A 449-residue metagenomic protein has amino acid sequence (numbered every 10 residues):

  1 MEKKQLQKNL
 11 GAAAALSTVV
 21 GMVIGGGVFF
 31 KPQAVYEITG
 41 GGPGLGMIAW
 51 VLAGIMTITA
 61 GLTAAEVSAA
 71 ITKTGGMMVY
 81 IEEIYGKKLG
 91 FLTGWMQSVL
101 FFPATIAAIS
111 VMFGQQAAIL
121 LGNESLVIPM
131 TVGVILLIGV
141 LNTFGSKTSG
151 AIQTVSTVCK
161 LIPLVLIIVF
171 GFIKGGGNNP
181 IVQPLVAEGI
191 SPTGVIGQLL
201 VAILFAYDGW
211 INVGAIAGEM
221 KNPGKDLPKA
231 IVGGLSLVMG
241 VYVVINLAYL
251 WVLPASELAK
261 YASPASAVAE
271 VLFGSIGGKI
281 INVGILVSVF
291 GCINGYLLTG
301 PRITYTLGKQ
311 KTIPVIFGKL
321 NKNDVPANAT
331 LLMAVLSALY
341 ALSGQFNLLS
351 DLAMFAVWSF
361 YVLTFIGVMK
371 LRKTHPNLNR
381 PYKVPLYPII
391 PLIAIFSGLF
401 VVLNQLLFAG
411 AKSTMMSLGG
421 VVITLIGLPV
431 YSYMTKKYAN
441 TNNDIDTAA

Functional and structural regions predicted by a protein language model:
M1-G44, T57-I58, L62, I71-T74 (+5 more regions): Membrane-interface "cap" regions at the ends of multi-pass membrane proteins
E2-Q7, M47, G122-L126, V155-V283: Helix-loop-helix junctions that connect adjacent transmembrane segments in multi-pass membrane transporters
N9-V19, L45, I55, G86-L100 (+5 more regions): Select transmembrane alpha-helical segments in multipass membrane proteins
A34, I38, I58-I135, V140-T143 (+3 more regions): Hydrophobic transmembrane alpha-helices that form the core helical bundles of multi-pass secondary transporters
V79-Y80, G86, A118-N123, A230-N294 (+1 more regions): TM-loop-TM module centered on a large, flexible mid-protein loop between adjacent transmembrane helices in multi-pass
G114, V127-G177, I190, I231 (+3 more regions): Membrane-interface loop-to-helix entry segments
L164-I167, T304, A353-R380, I393-F400 (+1 more regions): Hydrophobic alpha-helical segments of multi-pass membrane transport proteins
I316-V325, Y361-S413, D446-A449: C-terminal membrane-solvent junction of multi-pass transporters and transport-like membrane proteins
